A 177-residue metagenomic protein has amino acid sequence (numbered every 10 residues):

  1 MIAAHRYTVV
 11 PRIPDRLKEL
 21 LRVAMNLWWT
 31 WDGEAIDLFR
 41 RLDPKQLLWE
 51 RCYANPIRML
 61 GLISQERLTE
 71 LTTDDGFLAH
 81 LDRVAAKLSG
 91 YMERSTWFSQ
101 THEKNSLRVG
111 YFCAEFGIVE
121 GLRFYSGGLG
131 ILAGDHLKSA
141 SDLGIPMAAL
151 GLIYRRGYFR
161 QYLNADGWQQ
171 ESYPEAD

Functional and structural regions predicted by a protein language model:
M1-D177: Catalytic cores of carbohydrate-active enzymes across secretory and cytosolic contexts
